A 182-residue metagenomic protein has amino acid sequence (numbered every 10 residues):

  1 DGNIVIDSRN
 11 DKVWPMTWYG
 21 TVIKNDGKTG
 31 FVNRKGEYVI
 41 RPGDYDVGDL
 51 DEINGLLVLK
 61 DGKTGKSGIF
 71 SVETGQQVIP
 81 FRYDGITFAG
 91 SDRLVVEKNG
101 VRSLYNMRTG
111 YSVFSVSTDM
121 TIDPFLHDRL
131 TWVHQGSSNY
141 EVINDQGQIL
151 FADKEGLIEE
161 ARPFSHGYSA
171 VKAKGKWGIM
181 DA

Functional and structural regions predicted by a protein language model:
D1-A182: Residue-level detector of conserved, function-critical positions
